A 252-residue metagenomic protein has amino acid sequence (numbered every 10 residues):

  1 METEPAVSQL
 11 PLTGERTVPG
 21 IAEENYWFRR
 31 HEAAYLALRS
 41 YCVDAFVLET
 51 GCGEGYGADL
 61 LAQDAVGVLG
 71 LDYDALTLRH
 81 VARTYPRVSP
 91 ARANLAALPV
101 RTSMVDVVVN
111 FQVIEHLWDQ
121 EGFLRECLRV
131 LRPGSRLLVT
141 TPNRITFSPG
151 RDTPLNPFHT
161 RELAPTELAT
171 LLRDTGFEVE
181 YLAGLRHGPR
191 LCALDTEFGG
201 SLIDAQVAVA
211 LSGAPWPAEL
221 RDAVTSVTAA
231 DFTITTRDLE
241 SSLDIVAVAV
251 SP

Functional and structural regions predicted by a protein language model:
M1-R101, V107-F111, E121-L124, G184-L185 (+3 more regions): Conserved N-terminal segment of class I S-adenosyl-L-methionine
T77, I145-F147, R186-P189: Feature marks short, surface-exposed loop/turn motifs that line or immediately flank catalytic pockets and channel
Q112-H116: A short His-aromatic
E121-R136: A short glycine-rich, Lys/Arg-flanked "PGG" loop and its adjoining helix->strand segment in the class I
V139-R161: Short, glycine-/aromatic-enriched active-site segment of Class I SAM-dependent methyltransferases
P149-T153, L191-E197: Short aromatic-enriched loop/helix-cap "lid" or pocket-rim segments at secondary-structure transitions that line
T160-G176, L182: Short alpha-helix
